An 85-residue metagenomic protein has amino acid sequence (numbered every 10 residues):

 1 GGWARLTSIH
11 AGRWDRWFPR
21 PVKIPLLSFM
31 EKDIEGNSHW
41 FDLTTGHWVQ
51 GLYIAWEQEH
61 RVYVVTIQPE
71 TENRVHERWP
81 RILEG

Functional and structural regions predicted by a protein language model:
G1-G85: A structured binding-face within diverse protein domains that lines the active/interaction site
